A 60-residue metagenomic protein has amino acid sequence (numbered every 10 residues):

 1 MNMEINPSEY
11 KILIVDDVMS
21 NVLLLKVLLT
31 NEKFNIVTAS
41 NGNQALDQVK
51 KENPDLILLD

Functional and structural regions predicted by a protein language model:
M1-L13, K26, D47-K51: Non-catalytic signal-transmission and effector/linker regions of two-component phosphorelay proteins
D16-D17, D60: Active-site residues of response regulator receiver
V18-M19, N43, N53: A short coil/beta-turn micro-motif at the C-terminal edge of the histidine kinase catalytic ATP-binding domain
M19-V37: Two-component/phosphorelay signaling modules centered on CheY-like receiver
T38-D47: Helix N-cap/capping motif at the beta->alpha junctions
E52-L58: Active-site beta3 strand of CheY-like receiver
